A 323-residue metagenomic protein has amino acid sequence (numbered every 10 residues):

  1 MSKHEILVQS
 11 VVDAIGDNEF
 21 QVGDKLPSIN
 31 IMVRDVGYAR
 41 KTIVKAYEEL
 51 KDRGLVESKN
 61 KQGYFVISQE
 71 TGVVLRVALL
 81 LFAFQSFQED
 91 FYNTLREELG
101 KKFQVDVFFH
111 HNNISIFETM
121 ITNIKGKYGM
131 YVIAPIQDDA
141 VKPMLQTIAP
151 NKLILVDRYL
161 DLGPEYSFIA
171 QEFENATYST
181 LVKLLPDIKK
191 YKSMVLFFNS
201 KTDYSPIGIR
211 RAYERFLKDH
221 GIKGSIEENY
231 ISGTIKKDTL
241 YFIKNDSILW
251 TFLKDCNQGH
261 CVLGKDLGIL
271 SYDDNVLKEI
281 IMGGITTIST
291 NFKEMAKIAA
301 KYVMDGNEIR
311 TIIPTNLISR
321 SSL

Functional and structural regions predicted by a protein language model:
M1-D35, R310: Extreme N-terminal segment that seeds HTH/winged-HTH DNA-binding domains in transcriptional regulators
D24-S58: N-terminal helix-turn-helix
I29, Y64-T122, Y128: Amphipathic helical "hinge" segments at domain boundaries
A78-L79, Y128-I136, V195-N199, K237-N245 (+1 more regions): Periplasmic-binding protein-like
I136-N175, D273-G284: Flexible loop/hinge segments that line or gate small-molecule binding clefts
Y159-V195, S289-E308: Hydrophobic alpha-helical segments within soluble ligand-binding/sensing domains
S179-L217, T311-L323: An alpha-beta-alpha
S247-L323: Flexible loop/turn connectors
